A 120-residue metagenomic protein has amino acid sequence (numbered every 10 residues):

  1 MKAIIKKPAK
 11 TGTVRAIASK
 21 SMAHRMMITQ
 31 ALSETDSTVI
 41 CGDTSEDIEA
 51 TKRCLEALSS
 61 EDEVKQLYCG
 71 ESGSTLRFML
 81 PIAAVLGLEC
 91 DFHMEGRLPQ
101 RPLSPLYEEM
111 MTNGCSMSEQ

Functional and structural regions predicted by a protein language model:
M1-Q120: Structural preference for solvent-exposed beta-strand-turn elements and adjacent flexible terminal/loop segments within
